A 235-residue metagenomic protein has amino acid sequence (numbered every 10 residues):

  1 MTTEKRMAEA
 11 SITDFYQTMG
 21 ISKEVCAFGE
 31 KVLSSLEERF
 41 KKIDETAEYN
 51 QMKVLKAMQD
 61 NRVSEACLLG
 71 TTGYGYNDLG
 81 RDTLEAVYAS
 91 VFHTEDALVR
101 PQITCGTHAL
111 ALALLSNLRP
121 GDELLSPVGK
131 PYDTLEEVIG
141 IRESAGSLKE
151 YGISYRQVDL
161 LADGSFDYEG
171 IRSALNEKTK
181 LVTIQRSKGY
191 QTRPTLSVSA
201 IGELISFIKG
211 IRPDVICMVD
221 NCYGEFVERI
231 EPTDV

Functional and structural regions predicted by a protein language model:
R6-T18, S22-G29, E37, D44 (+5 more regions): Conserved PLP-enzyme active-site core in the AAT-like
G29-T94: Glycine-rich phosphate-binding segment of PLP-dependent enzymes
